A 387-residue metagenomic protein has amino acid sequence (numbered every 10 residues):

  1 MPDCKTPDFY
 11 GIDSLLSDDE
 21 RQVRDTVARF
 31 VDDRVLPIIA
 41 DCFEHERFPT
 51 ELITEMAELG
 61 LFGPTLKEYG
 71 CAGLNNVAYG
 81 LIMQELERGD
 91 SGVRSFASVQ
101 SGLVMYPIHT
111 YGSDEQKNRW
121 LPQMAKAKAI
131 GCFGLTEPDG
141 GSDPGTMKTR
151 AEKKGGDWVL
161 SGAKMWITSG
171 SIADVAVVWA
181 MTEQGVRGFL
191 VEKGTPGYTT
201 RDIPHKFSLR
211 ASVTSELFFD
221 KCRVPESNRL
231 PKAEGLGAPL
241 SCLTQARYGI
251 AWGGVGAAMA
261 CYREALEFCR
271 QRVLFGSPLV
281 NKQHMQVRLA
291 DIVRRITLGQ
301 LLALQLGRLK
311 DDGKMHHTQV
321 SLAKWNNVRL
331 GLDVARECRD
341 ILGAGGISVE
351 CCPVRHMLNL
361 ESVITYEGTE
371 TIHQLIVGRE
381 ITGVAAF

Functional and structural regions predicted by a protein language model:
P2-L16, V77, L81-I82, L103 (+3 more regions): Glycine-rich phosphate/cofactor-binding loops in nucleotide/flavin-utilizing enzymes
I12-L16, Q22-V23, G89, T199-T297 (+2 more regions): Glycine-rich beta->alpha junctions and the first turn(s) of the following alpha-helix
L36-E44, R270-P278, V293-N326, A335 (+1 more regions): C-terminal helix-coil-helix/basic helical segment that borders enzyme active sites and/or dimer interfaces and provides
E58-I130, T168-V175, K310-K314, R355-N359 (+1 more regions): Internal helix-loop-helix
M124-A127, V255, M259-Y262, L289-G299 (+3 more regions): Alpha-helical transition-metal enzyme core signature, strongest for iron centers
I130-E152: A gly/ser-rich beta-alpha-beta helix-loop segment of oxidoreductase catalytic cores
G141, M165-S171, Q245-G249, S362-E370: Glycine-rich phosphate/pyrophosphate-binding beta-alpha loops
K148, G156-D157, S161-R201: A short core secondary-structure module
